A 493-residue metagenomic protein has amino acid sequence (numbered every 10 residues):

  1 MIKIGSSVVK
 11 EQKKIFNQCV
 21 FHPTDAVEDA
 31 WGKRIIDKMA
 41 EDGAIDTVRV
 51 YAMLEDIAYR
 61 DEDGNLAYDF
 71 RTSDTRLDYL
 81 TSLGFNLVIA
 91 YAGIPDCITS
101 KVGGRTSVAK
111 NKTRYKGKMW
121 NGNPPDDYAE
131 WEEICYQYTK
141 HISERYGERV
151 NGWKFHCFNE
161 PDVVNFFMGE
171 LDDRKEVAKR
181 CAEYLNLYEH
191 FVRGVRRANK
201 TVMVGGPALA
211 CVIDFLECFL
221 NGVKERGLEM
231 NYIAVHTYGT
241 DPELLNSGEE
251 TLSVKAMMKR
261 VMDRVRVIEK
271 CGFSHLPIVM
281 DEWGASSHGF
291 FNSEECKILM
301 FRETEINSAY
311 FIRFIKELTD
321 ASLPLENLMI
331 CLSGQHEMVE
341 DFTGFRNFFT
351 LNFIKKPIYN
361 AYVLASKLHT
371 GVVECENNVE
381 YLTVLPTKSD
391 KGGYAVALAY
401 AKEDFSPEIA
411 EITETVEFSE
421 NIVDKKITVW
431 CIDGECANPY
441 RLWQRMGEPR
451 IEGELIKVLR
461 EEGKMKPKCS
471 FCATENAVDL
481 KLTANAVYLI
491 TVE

Functional and structural regions predicted by a protein language model:
M1-A44, A484: Mature N-terminal, pre-catalytic/accessory segment of carbohydrate-active enzymes
A26-A40, Q137, H141, D214-V223 (+1 more regions): Short, acidic/polar
G43-L252, H288: Substrate-binding cleft and catalytic face of glycoside hydrolase catalytic domains, especially the flexible beta-alpha
R76-N86, H141-N151, H190-V202, R226 (+4 more regions): A structural motif corresponding to the C-terminal end of an alpha-helix and its immediate exit/capping segment
T237-C271, F291-E305, F311-F314, F348: Substrate-binding surface in catalytic domains of secreted glycosidases
M280-I409: Aromatic/acidic polysaccharide-binding cleft in carbohydrate-active enzymes
V379-R445, A484-T491: Carbohydrate-binding surface patches
R450-E493: C-terminal beta-strand-rich structural cap/linker in extracellular carbohydrate-active enzymes
